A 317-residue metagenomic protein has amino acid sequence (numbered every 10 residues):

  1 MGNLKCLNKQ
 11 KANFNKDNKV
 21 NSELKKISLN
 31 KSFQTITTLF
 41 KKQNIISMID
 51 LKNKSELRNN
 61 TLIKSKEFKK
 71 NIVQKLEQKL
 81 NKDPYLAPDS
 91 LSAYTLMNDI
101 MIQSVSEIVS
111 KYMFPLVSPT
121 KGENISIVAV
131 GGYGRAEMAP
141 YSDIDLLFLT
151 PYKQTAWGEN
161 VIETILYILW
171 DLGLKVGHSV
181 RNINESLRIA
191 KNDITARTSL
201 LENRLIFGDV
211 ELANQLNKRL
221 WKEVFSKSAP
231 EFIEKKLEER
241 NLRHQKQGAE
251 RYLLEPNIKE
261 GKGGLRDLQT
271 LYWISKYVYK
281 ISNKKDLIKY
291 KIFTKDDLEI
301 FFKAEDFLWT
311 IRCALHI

Functional and structural regions predicted by a protein language model:
G2-I317: A nucleotide- and high-energy phosphate-metabolite-utilizing enzyme signature
